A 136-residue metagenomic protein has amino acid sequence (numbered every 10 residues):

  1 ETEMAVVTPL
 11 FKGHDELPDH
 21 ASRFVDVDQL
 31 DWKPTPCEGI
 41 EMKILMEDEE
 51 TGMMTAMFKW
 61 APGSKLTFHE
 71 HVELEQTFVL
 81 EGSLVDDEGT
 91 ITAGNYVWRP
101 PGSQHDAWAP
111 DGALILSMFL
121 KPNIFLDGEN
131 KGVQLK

Functional and structural regions predicted by a protein language model:
E3-T51, G132-K136: A short, N-terminal "cap"/entry segment at the start of jelly-roll beta-barrel domains of the cupin/DSBH fold
I40, P101-L126: Ligand-binding loop in jelly-roll beta-barrel domains
M42-I44, T55-M57, Q76, Y96-W98 (+1 more regions): Conserved hydrophobic/aromatic beta-strand scaffold that supports enzyme active sites
M46, A56-F58, T67-H71, E88-G89 (+1 more regions): Short histidine-centered beta-strand/loop micro-motifs that create catalytic or ligand/metal-coordination sites
E50-G52, A61-S64, V85, S103 (+1 more regions): Short, charged/polar surface micro-motifs in flexible loops or helix N-caps
A61-S64, E70-D86: Glycine- and acidic-residue-biased ligand/ion/polar-headgroup-sensing regions
K65, N95-Y96, L114: Residue-level marker of beta-strand positions
V85-A109: Short acidic-glycine-tyrosine-enriched beta hairpin
